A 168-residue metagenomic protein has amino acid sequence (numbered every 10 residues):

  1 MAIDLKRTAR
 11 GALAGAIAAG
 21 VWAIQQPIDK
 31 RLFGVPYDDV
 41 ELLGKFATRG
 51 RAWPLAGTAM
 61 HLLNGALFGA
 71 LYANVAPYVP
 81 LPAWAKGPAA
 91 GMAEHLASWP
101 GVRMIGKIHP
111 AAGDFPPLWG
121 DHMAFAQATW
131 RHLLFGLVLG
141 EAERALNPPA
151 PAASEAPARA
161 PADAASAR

Functional and structural regions predicted by a protein language model:
M1-R168: Short amphipathic, positively biased membrane-proximal segments that drive organelle/inner-membrane targeting
